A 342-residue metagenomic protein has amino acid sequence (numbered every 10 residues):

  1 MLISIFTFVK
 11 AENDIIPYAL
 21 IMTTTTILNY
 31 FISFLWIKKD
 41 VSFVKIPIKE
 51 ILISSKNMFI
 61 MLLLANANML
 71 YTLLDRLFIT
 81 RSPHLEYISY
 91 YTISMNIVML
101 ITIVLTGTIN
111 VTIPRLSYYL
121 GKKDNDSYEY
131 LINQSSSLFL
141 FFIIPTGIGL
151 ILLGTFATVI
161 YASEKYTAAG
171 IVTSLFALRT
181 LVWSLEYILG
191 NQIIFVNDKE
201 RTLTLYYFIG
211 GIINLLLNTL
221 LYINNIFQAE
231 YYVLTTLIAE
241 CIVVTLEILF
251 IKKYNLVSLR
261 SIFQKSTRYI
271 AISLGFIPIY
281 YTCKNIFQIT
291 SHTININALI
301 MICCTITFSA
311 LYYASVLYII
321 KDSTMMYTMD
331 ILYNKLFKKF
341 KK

Functional and structural regions predicted by a protein language model:
M1-L2, Y18-L35, L64, N68 (+9 more regions): Short runs within selected transmembrane alpha-helices of multi-pass transporters and secretion channels
I3-F6, F31, E129-L185, I212-I223 (+2 more regions): Alpha-helical transmembrane segments of multi-pass membrane transport and lipid-handling proteins
T7-A11, M69-I101, Y118-Y119, T155-K165 (+2 more regions): Helix-terminus/linker motif at the lipid-water interface of multi-pass membrane proteins
A11-I21, F31-T72, V111, R115-Y130 (+2 more regions): Interhelical loop/hinge segments that connect adjacent transmembrane helices in multipass membrane
E12, S82-L85, V196-N197, I223-F227: Helix-loop interface residues and adjacent transmembrane-helix termini in multi-pass membrane transporters, primarily
I15, I53-M61, I79-M99, D126-L131 (+3 more regions): Interfacial/gating helices of multi-pass transporter permease domains
S94, V98, T102-S136, L140-I143 (+1 more regions): Helix-loop junctions and terminal segments of transmembrane helices in multi-pass membrane transport/translocation
Y254-S258, F263, Y281-K342: Membrane-proximal transmembrane or re-entrant/amphipathic helices at the cytosolic face
